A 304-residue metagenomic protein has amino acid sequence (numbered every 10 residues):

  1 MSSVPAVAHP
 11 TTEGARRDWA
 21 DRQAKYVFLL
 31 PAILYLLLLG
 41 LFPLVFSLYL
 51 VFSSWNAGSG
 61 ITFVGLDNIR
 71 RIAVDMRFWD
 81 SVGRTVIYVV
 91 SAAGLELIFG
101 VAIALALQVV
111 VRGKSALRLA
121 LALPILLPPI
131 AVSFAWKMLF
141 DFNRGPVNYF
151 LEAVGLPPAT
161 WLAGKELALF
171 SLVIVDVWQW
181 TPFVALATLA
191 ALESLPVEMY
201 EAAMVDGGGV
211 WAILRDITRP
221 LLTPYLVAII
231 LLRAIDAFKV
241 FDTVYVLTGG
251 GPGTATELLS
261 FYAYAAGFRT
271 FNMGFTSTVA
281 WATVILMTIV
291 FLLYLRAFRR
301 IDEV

Functional and structural regions predicted by a protein language model:
M1-A20: Short, Lys/Arg-rich, polar N-terminal cytosolic tail immediately upstream of the first transmembrane signal-anchor
D21-V304: A structural signal for multi-pass alpha-helical bundles of membrane permease subunits that mediate small-molecule
